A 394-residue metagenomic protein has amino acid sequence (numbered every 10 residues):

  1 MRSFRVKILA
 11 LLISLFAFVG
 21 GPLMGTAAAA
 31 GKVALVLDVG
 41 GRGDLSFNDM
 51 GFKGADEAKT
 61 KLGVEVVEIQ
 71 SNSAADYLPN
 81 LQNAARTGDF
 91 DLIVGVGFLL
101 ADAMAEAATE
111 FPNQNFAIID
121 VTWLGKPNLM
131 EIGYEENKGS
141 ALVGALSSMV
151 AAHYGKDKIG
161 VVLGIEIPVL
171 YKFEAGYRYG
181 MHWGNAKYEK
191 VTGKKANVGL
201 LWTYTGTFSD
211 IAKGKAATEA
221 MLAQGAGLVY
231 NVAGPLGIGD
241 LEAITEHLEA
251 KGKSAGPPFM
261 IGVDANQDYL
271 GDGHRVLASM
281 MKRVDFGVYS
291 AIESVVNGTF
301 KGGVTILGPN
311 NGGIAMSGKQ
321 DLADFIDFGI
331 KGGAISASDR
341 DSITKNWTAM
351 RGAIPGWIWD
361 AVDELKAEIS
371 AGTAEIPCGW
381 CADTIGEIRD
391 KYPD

Functional and structural regions predicted by a protein language model:
M1-R5: N-terminal secretory signal peptides that target proteins for export/translocation
L9-A17: Hydrophobic helical h-region of N-terminal Sec-dependent signal peptides in bacterial secretory/periplasmic proteins
F16-T26: C-terminal segment of classical bacterial N-terminal signal peptides
A28-D394: A residue-level marker of the well-folded mature domains of exported/periplasmic proteins
